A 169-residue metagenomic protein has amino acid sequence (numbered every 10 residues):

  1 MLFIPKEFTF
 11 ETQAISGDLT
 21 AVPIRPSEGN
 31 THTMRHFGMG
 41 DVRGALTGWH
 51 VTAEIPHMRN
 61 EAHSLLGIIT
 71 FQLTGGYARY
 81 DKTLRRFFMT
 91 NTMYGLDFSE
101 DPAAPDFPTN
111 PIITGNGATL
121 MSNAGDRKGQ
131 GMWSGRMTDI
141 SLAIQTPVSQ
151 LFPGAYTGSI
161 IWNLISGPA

Functional and structural regions predicted by a protein language model:
M1-A169: Signature of Gram-negative chaperone-usher
